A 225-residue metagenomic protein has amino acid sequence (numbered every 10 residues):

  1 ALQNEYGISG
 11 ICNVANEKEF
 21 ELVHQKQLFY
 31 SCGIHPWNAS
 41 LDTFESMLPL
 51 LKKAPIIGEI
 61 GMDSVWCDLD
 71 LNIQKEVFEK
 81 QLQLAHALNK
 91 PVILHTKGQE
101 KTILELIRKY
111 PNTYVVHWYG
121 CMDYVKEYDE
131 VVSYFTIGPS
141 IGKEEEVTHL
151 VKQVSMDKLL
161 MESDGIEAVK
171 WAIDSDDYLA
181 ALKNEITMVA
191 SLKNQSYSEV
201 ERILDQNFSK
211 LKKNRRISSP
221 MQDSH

Functional and structural regions predicted by a protein language model:
A1-H225: Mid-domain alpha/beta scaffold segments of enzyme catalytic cores
